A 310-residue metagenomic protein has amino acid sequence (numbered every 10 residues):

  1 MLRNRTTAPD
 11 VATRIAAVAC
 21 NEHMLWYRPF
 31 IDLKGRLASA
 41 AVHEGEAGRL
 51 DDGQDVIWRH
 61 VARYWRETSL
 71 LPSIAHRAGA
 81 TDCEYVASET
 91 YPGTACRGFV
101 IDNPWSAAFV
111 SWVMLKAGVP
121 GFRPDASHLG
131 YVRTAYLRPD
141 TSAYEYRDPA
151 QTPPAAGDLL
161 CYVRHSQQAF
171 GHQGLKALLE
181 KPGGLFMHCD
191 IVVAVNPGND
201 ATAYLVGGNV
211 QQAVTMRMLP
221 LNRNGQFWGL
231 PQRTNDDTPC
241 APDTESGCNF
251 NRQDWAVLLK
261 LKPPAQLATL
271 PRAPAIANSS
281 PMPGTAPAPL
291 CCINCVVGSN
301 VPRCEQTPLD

Functional and structural regions predicted by a protein language model:
M1-L37: N-terminal module-boundary/linker segments of secreted carbohydrate-active enzymes
L2-A8, P92-I101, A143-D148, L178-L179: Second-shell loop/turn segments in exported
T6-R14, V100-A108, D148-Q151, G184: Soluble non-cytosolic domains of exported or imported proteins
C20-R28, S111-V119, Y162-H165: Sec-exported extracytoplasmic/periplasmic mature domains
K34-A143: Secreted/periplasmic proteins that engage bacterial cell-wall peptidoglycan
P124-Q211: ...with weaker cross-activation on analogous glycine-rich loops/strands in unrelated enzymes
Q212-D310: Low-complexity, Gly/Ser/Thr/Pro-rich intrinsically disordered linker/tail segments
